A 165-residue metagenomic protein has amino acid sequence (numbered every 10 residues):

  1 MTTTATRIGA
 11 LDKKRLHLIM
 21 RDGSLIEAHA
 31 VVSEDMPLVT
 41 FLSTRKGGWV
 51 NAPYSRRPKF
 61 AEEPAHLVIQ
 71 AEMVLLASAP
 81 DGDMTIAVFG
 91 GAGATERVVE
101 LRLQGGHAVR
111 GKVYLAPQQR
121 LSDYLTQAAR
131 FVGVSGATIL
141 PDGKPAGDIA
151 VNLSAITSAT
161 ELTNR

Functional and structural regions predicted by a protein language model:
M1-R165: Conserved RNA-binding domains used in RNP assembly and mRNA/RNA metabolism
